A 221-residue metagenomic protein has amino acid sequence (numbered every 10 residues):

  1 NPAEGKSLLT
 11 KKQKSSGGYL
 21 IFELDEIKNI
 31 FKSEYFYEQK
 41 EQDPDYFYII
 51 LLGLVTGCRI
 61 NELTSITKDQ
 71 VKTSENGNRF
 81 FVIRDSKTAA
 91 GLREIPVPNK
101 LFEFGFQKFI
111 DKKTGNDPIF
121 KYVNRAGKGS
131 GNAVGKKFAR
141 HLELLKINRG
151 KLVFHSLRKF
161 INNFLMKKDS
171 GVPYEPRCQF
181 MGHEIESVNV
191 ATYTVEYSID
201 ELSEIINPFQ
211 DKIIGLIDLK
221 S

Functional and structural regions predicted by a protein language model:
N1-P2, G53-G77, Y174-P176: Short, charged phosphate-coordinating catalytic segments
P2-I60: Basic, Lys/Arg- and aromatic-enriched nucleic-acid-binding interface segment
E4-T10, S65-G105: Conserved tyrosine-mediated DNA breakage-rejoining catalytic core shared by Y-recombinases
I27, D43-F47, G131, G135 (+1 more regions): Short, leucine-enriched amphipathic alpha-helices that occur as contiguous helical runs
Y46, G77, G91, N148 (+1 more regions): Exposed loop/turn and edge beta-strand positions of beta-sandwich/beta-sheet ligand-binding modules
Y48-L51, V55, E62, K137 (+1 more regions): C-terminal catalytic core of tyrosine-transesterase DNA break-rejoin enzymes
K87-A89, M181-I217: Catalytic-site neighborhood detector that most strongly recognizes the C-terminal catalytic loop/helix of tyrosine
P98-R149: Active-site/catalytic core of tyrosine-dependent DNA strand-transfer enzymes
